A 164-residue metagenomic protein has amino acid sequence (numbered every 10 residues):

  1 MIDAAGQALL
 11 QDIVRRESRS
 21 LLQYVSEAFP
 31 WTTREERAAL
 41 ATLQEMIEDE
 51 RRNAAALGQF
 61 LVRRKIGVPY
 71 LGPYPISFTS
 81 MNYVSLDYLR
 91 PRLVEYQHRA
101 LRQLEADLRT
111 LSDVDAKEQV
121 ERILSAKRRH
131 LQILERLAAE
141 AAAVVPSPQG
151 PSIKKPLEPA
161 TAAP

Functional and structural regions predicted by a protein language model:
M1-P164: Iron-associated oxidoreductase/ferritin-like identity signal
